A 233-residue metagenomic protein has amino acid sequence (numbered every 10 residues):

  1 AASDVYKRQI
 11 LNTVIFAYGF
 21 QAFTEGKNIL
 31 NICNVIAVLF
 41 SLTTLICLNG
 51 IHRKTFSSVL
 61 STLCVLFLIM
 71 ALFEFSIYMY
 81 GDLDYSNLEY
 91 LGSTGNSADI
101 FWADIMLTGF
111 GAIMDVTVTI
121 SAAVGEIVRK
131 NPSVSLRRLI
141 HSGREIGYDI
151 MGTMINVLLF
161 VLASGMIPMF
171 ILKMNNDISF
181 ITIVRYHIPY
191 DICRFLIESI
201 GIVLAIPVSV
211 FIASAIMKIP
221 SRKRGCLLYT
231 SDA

Functional and structural regions predicted by a protein language model:
A2-Q9, Y229-A233: Conserved small/polar residues in nucleotide/adenosyl-binding loops
N12-I15, C64-I69, W102, M106 (+4 more regions): Hydrophobic alpha-helical transmembrane segments of multipass membrane transporters and ion channels, focusing on
F23-K27, L48-T55, S76-A98, F170-I192: Membrane-interfacial helix-loop-helix connectors in multipass membrane proteins
K27-V38: Structural signature of hydrophobic alpha-helical transmembrane segments
F110-I127: Short helical (or helix-break) motifs at transmembrane helix termini and adjacent helical loops in multi-pass membrane
D115, L136-F170: Pore- and gate-forming transmembrane helices of large, multi-pass membrane proteins
V128-R137: Juxtamembrane helix-boundary/capping and inter-helix hinge elements in multi-pass membrane proteins
A163, M169-L228: Hydrophobic alpha-helical transmembrane segments of membrane transport and translocation systems, primarily multi-pass
